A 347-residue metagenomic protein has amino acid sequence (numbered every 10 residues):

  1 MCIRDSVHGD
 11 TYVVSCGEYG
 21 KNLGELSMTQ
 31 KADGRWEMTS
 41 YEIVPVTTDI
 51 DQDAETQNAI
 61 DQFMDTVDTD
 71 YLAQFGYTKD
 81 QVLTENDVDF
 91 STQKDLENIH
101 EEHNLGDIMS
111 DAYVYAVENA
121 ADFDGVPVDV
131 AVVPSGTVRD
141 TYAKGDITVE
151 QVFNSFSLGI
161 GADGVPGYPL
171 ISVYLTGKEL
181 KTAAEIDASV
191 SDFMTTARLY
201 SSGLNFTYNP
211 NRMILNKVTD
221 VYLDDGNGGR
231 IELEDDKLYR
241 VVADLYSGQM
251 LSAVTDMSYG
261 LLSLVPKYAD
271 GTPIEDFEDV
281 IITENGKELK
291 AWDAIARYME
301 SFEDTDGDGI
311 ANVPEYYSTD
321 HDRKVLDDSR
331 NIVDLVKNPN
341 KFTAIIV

Functional and structural regions predicted by a protein language model:
M1-D5: Conserved small/polar residues in nucleotide/adenosyl-binding loops
D10, S15-V347: Catalytic centers of hydrolytic enzymes
